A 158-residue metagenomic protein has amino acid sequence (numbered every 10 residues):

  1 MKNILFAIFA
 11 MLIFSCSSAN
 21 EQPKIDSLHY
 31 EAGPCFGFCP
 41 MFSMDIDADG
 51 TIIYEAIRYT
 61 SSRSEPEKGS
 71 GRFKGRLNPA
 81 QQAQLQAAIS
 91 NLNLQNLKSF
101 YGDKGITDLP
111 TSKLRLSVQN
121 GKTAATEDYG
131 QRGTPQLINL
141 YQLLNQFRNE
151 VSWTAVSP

Functional and structural regions predicted by a protein language model:
M1-P23: Bacterial Sec-dependent N-terminal signal peptides
I4-F9, C35, R76-L77: Short acidic/polar alpha-helix capping motifs at helix-coil junctions
L12, T60, K122: Surface-exposed, flexible loop/turn segments at secondary-structure boundaries
S17-F36, F42, A88, L92-P158: Short, well-ordered, aromatic-rich surface patches in folded extracellular/luminal domains
E21, A48, E67: Cysteine protease-like catalytic core of ubiquitin/ubiquitin-like
G33-R63: N-terminal secretory signal peptides
I46-G50, G75-Q84, L116-K122: A short, structured loop/turn motif at beta-sheet edges
R58-N96: A short-motif feature that recognizes glycine-rich, charge-decorated loops that bind or process nucleotide phosphates
